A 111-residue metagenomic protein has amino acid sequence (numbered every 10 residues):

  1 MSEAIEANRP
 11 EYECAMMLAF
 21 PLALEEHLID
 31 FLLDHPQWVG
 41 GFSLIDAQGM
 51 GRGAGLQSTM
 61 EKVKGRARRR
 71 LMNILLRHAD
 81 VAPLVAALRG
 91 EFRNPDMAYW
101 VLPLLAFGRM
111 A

Functional and structural regions predicted by a protein language model:
M1-A111: Positively charged, small/polar-rich N-terminal and surface patches that mediate targeting and assembly and bind
